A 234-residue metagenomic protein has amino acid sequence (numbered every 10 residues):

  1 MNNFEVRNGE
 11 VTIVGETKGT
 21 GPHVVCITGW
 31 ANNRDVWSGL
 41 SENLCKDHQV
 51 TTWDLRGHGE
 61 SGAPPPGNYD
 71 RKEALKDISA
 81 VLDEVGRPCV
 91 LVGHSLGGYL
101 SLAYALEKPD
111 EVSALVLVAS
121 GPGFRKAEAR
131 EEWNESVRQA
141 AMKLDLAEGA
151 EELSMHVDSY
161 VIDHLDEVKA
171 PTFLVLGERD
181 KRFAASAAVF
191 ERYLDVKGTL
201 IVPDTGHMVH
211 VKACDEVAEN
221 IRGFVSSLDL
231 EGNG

Functional and structural regions predicted by a protein language model:
M1-T12: N-terminal cap/lid segment of alpha/beta-hydrolase-fold proteins
V14-E60: Conserved HGGG/HGGXW glycine-rich cap/lid loop of the alpha/beta-hydrolase fold
E16, E42, T51-V90, E219: Active-site loop/oxyanion-hole signature of alpha/beta-hydrolase fold enzymes
L91-G93, V118: Short beta-strand immediately N-terminal to the catalytic nucleophile in serine-hydrolase-like folds
Y99-E107, S113-M142: Flexible "cap/lid" loop of the alpha/beta hydrolase fold
E148-H164: Active-site nucleophile elbow and catalytic-triad environment of alpha/beta-hydrolase enzymes
F173-T205: Conserved loop-alpha-helix segment in the C-terminal half of the alpha/beta-hydrolase fold that carries the catalytic
T205-C214: Catalytic histidine-centered segment of alpha/beta-hydrolase-like enzymes
